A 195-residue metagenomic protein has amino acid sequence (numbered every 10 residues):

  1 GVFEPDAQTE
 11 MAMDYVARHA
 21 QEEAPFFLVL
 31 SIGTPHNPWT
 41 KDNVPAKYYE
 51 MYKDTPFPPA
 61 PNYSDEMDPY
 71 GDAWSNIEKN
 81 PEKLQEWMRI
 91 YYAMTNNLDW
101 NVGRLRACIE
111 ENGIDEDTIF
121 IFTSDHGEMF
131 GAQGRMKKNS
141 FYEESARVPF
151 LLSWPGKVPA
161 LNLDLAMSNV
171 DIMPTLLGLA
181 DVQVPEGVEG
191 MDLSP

Functional and structural regions predicted by a protein language model:
G1-T9, M13-V170, G178-G187: Active-site-proximal cap/lid insertion segments
E186-P195: Short, intrinsically disordered, charge-balanced linker/junction segments flanking boundaries in proteins
